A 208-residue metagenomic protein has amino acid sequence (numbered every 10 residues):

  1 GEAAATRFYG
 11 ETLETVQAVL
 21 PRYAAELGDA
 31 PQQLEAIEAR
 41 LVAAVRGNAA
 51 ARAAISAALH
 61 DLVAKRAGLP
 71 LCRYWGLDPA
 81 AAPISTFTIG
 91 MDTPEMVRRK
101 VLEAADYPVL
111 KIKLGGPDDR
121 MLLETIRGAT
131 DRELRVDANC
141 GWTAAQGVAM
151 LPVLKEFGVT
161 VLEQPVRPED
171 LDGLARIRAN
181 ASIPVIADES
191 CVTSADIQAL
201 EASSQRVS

Functional and structural regions predicted by a protein language model:
G1-R66: Metal- or metallocofactor-binding catalytic centers and their adjacent structured scaffolds across diverse enzyme
E14, A18, Q32, A36 (+10 more regions): Conserved active-site and cofactor/substrate-binding residues in soluble primary-metabolism enzymes
A25-Q32, R46, G128-D131, E156 (+2 more regions): Generic secondary-structure signature for well-ordered alpha-helical cores
S56, D61, D137, E163-Q164 (+1 more regions): Acidic active-site catalytic centers that drive phospho-/nucleotidyl reactions and related ester hydrolyses
R73-A181: Metal-dependent enolase-superfamily TIM-barrel catalytic cores that perform enediolate-based chemistry
E169-S208: Catalytic alpha/beta core domains of metabolic enzymes, predominantly
